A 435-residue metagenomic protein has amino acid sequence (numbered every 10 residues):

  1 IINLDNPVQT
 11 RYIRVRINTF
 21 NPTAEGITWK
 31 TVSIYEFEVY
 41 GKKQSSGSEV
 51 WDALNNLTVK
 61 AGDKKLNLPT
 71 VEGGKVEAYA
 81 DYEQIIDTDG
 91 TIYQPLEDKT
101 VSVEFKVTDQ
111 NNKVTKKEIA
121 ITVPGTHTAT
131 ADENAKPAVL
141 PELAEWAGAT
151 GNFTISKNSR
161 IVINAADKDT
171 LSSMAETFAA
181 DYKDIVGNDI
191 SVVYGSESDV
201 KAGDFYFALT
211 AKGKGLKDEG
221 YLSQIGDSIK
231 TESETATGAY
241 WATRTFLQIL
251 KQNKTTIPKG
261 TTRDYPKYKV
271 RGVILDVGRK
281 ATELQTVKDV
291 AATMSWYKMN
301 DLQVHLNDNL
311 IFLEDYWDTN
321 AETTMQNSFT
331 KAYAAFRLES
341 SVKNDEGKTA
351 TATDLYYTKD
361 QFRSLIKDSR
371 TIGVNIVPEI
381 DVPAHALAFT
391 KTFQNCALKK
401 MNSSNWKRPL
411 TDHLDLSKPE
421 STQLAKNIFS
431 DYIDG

Functional and structural regions predicted by a protein language model:
I1, N21, V200-Y206, E219 (+1 more regions): Short, intrinsically disordered, charge-balanced linker/junction segments flanking boundaries in proteins
I1-S45: Aromatic, loop-rich ligand-recognition surfaces of beta-strand-rich domains
P7-Q9, G62, P95-K99, K113 (+3 more regions): Solvent-exposed loop and beta-edge segments used for protein-protein assembly and interaction
T19-N21, V107-N111, T235: Surface-exposed loop/turn motifs at beta-strand-loop junctions within extracellular Ig-like and Fibronectin type III
P22-T23, K168, K280-A281: Short strand->helix junction
S45-A129: Beta-rich interaction/scaffold domains
P124-P266: Acidic, contiguous N-terminal accessory segments
K217, S223-H413, P419-L424, S430-G435: Feature activates predominantly on carbohydrate-active enzymes
